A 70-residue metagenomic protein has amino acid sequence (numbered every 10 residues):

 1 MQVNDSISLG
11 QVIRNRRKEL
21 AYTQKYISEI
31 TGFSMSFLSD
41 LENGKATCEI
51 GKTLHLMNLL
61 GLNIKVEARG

Functional and structural regions predicted by a protein language model:
M1-S8: A detector for short, charged/polar N-terminal pre-domain segments
V3, R14, E42-N43: A generic secondary-structure micro-motif detector that highlights 1-2 residue hydrophobic/ambivalent hotspots embedded
Q11-Y26, I30: Short basic helix-loop element that most often maps to the first helix and adjoining turn of HTH DNA-binding modules
G32-A46: Recognition helix of helix-turn-helix/homeodomain-like DNA-binding domains that insert into the DNA major groove
G51-V66: DNA major-groove recognition helix of helix-turn-helix/homeodomain DNA-binding modules
A68-G70: Short amphipathic recognition helices of helix-turn-helix/homeodomain-type DNA-binding modules
